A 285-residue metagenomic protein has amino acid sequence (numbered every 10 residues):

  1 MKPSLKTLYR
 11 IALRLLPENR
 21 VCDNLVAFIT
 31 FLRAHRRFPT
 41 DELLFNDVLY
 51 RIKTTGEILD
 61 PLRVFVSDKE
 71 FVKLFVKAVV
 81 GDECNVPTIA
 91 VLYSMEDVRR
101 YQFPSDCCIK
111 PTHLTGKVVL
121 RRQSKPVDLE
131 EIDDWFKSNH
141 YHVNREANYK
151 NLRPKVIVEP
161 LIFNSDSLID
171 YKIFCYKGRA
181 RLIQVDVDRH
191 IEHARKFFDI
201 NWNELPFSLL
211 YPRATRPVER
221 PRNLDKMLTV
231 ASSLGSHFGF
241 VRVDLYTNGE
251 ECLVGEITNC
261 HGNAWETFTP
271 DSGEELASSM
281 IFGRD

Functional and structural regions predicted by a protein language model:
M1-D60: Membrane-proximal basic amphipathic "stem/tether" segments
L43-R122, S138-A147: A conserved helix-loop-beta module that forms one wall/lid of the active-site cleft in ATP-utilizing catalytic domains
F45, T247-D285: C-terminal active-site "lid" helix and adjoining low-complexity regulatory extension at the edge of ATP-using catalytic
K73, E96-R99, T115-L120, D128 (+5 more regions): Short catalytic/ligand-binding loop motif for oxyanion handling, primarily in non-cytosolic enzymes, centered on
L92, H113, I162, C175-K177 (+1 more regions): Short, flexible loop/turn elements at secondary-structure junctions
Q102, C175-Y176, T247: Generic beta-strand structural signal
E130-Y211: Phosphate-binding site of ATP-dependent enzymes
N151-K155, R195-V254: A long amphipathic alpha-helix within ATP-dependent nucleotide-binding catalytic cores
